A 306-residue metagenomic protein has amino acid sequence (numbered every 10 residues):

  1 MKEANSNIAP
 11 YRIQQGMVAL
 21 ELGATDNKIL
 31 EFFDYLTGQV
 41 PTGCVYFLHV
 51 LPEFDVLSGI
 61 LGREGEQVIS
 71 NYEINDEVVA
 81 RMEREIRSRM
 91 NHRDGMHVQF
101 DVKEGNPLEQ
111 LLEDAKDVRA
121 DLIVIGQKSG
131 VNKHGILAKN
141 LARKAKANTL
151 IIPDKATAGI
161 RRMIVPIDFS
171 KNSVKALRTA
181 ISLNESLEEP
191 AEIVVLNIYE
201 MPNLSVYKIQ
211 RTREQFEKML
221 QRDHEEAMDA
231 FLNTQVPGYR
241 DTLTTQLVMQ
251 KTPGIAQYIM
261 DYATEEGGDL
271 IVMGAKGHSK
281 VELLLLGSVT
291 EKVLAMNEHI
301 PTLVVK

Functional and structural regions predicted by a protein language model:
M1-N7, R12, Q39, Q110-G159 (+1 more regions): Gly/Ser-rich helix-loop-strand patches that form or flank binding pockets for ribonucleotide-derived cofactors
M1-Y11, Y35-T37, P52, I69 (+3 more regions): Structural beta-alpha unit
K2-V68, R162-E217, Q221, N233-D241 (+1 more regions): Small/aliphatic-rich secondary-structure junction motif
I29, P107-L108, H134, A176 (+2 more regions): Amphipathic coiled-coil/heptad-repeat helices and related helical stalk/stem segments that mediate oligomerization
D34-C44, V131-K133, K155-T157, S182-E192 (+2 more regions): Short, charged helix-to-loop "capping" segments that act as catalytic/coupling loops
F47, Q99-V102, I151, V195 (+2 more regions): A structural preference for short, hydrophobic beta-strand core positions in alpha/beta folds
Y72-R87, Q221-N233: Short, surface-exposed alpha-helical segments at coil->helix boundaries
